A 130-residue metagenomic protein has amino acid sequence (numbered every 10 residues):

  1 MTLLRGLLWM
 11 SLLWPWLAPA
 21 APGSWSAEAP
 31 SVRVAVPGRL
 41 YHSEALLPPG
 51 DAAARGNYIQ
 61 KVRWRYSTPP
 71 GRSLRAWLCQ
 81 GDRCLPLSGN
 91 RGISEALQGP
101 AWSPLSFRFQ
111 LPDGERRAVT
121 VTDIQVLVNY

Functional and structural regions predicted by a protein language model:
M1-T2: N-terminal secretory signal peptides that target proteins for export/translocation
R5-P15: Bacterial N-terminal signal peptides
P19-Y130: Disulfide-rich extracellular domains of secreted proteins
